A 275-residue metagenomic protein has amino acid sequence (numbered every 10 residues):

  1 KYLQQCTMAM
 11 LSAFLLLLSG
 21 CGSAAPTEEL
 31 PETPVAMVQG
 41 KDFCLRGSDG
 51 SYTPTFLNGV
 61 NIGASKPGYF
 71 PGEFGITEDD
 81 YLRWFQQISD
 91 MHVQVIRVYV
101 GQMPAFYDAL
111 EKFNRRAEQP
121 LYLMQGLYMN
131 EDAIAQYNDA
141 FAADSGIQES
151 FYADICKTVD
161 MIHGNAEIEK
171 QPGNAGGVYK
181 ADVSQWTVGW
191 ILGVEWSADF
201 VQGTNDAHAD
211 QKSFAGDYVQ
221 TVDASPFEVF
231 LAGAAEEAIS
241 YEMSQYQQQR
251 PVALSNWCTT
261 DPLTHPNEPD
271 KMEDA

Functional and structural regions predicted by a protein language model:
K1-M10: Bacterial N-terminal signal peptides that target proteins for export
L17-G20: C-terminal motif of bacterial Sec signal peptides marking the signal peptidase cleavage site
S23-Q87: N-terminal carbohydrate-binding accessory modules
F56-I62, Q94-V98, L123-L127, V188-L192 (+1 more regions): Hydrophobic faces of well-ordered beta-strands that scaffold small-molecule active sites in alpha/beta enzyme cores
G63-P67, G101-P104, Y128-A133, V194-D199 (+1 more regions): Solvent-exposed loop/turn segments at secondary-structure junctions within structured extracellular/periplasmic domains
P71-G72, D108-L110, I134-Y137, V201-N205 (+1 more regions): Short, solvent-exposed loop/turn and secondary-structure capping segments
T77-K157, A234-Q245, R250: Aromatic-lined substrate-binding rim segments of carbohydrate-active enzymes
V159-G189, V194-A275: Noncatalytic carbohydrate-binding groove/subsite architecture in carbohydrate-active enzymes
